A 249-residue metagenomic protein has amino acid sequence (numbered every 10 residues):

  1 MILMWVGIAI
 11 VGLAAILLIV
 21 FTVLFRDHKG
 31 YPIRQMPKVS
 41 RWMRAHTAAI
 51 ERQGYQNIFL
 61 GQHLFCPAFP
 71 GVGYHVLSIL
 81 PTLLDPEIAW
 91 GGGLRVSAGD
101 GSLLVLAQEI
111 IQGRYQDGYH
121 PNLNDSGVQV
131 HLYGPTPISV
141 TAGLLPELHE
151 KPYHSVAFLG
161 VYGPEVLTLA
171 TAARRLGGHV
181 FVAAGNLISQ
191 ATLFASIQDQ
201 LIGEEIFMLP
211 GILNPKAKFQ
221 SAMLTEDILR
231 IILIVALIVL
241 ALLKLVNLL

Functional and structural regions predicted by a protein language model:
M1-L24: N-terminal signal-anchor transmembrane alpha helix of single-pass membrane proteins, serving as the membrane-anchoring
T22-D85: N-terminal topogenic membrane-targeting module
H46-L60, G99, Q108, Q129-P137 (+2 more regions): Divalent-cation
H63-L77, D100-V105, L159-V166: Gly/Ser/Thr-rich loops at beta-strand to alpha-helix junctions that form or flank small-molecule/cofactor-binding
P86-T141: Long, charge-dense
Q112-Q116, R175-L176, D199-Q200: Short, hinge-like loop/turn segments at secondary-structure boundaries
Y133-Q198: Long, charge-patterned amphipathic alpha-helical coiled-coil/hairpin "stalk" segments used as oligomerization
A184-Q190, F194-L249: C-terminal functional extensions of proteins
